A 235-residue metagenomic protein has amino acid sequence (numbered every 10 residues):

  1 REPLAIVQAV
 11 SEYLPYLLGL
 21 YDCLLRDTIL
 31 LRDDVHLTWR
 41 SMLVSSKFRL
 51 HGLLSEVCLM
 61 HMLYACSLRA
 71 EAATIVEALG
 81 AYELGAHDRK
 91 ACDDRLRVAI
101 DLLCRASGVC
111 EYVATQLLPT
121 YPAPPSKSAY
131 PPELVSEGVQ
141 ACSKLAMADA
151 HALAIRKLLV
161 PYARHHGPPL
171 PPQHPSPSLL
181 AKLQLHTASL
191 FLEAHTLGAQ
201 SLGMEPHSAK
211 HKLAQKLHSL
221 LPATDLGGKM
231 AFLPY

Functional and structural regions predicted by a protein language model:
R1-Y235: Extended alpha-helical scaffold/coiled-coil
